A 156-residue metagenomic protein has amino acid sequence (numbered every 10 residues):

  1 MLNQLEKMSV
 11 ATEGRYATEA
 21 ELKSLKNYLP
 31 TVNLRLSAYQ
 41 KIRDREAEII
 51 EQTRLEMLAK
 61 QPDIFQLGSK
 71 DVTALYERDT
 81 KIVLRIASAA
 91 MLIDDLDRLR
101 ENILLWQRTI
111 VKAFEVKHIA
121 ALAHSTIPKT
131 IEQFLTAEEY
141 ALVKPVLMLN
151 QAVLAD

Functional and structural regions predicted by a protein language model:
M1-L105, T109-A121, S125, Q133-D156: Core of compact, soluble alpha-helical bundle domains
T130: Helix-loop "lid/cap" segments that line or gate small-molecule binding pockets
